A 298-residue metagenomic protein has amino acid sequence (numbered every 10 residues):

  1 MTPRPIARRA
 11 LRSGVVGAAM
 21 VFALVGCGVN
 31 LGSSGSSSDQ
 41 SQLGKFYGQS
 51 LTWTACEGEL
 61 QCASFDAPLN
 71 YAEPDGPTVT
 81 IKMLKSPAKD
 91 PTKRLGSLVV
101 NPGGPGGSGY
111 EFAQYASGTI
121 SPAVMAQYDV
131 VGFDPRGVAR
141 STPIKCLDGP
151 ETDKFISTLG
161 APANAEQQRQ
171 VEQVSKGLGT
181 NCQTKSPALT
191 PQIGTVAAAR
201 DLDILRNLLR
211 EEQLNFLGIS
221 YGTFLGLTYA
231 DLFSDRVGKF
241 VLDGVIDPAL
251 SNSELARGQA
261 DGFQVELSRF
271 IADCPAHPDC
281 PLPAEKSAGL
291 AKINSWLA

Functional and structural regions predicted by a protein language model:
T2-V16: Bacterial N-terminal signal peptides that target proteins for export
A10, S33-G35: Intrinsic disorder/low-complexity segments
V16, S36-S37: Intrinsically disordered, low-complexity serine/threonine-rich segments
F22-G26: C-terminal motif of bacterial Sec signal peptides marking the signal peptidase cleavage site
G28-L31: Bacterial signal peptide processing site
S37-A298: Gly/Pro-rich cap/lid or specificity-loop segments adjacent to the active site
